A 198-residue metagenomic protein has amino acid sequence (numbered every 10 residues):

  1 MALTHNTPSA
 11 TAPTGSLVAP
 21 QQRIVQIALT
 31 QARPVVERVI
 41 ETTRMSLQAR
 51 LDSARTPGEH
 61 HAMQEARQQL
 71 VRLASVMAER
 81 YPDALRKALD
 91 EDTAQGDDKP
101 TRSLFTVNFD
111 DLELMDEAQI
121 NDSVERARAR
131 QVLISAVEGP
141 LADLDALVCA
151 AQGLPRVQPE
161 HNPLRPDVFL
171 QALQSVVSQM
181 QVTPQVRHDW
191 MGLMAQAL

Functional and structural regions predicted by a protein language model:
M1-A197: Terminal low-complexity "docking" segments
